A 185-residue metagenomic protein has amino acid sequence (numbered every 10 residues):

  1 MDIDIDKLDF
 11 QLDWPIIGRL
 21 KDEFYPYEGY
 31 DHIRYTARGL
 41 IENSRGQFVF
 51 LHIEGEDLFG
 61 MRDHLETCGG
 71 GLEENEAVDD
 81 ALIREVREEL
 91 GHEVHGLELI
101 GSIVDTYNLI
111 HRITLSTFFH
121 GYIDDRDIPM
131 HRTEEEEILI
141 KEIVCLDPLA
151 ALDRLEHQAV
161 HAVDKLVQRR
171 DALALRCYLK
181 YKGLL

Functional and structural regions predicted by a protein language model:
D2-G39, S44: Acidic, metal-coordinating catalytic segment for phosphate/diphosphate chemistry, firing primarily on the Nudix
R34, R62-T67, V94, T114-S116: Short connector loops at helix/strand junctions that flank enzyme active sites, especially segments positioning acidic
Y35-A37, G46, L115-T117, K141: Change "...and in nucleic-acid phosphodiester-cleaving endonucleases..." to "...and in nucleic-acid processing enzymes
E42-F48, E56, E73, H120-I128: Short, charged/polar surface micro-motifs in flexible loops or helix N-caps
Q47-E88: Conserved Nudix-box catalytic region and its N-terminal flanking loop in Nudix hydrolases and closely related
E93-G101: A short coil-to-beta-strand element that immediately follows conserved catalytic motifs
D105-M130, V144: Active-site-adjacent beta-strand/loop module that shapes the phosphate/pyrophosphate-binding cleft
E135-L185: Nudix hydrolase/Nudix homology domain
